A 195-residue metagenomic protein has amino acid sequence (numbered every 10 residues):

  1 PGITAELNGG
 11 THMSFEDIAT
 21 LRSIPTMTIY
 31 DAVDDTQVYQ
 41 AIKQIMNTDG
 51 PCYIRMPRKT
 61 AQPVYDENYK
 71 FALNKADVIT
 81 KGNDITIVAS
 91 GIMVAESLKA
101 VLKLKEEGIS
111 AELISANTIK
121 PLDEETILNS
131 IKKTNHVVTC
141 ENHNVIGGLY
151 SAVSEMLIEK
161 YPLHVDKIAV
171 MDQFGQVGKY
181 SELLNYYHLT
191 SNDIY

Functional and structural regions predicted by a protein language model:
P1-T86, A111: Conserved thiamine diphosphate
A5-E6, P57-Y195: Thiamine diphosphate
